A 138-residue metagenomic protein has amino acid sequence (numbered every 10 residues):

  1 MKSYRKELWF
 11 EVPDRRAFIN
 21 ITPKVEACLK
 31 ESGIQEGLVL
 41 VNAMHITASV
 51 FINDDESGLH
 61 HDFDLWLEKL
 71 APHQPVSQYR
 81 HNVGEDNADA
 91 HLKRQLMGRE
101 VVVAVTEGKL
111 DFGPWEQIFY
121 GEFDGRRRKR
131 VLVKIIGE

Functional and structural regions predicted by a protein language model:
M1-E138: Active-site histidine-anchored catalytic micro-motif
